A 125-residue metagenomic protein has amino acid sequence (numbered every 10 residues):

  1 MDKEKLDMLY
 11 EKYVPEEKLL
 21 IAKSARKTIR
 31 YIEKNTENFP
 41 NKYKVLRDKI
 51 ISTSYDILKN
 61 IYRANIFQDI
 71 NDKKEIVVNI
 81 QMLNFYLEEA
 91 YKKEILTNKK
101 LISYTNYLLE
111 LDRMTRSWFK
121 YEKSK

Functional and structural regions predicted by a protein language model:
M1-K125: Amphipathic alpha-helical assembly/interaction segments
